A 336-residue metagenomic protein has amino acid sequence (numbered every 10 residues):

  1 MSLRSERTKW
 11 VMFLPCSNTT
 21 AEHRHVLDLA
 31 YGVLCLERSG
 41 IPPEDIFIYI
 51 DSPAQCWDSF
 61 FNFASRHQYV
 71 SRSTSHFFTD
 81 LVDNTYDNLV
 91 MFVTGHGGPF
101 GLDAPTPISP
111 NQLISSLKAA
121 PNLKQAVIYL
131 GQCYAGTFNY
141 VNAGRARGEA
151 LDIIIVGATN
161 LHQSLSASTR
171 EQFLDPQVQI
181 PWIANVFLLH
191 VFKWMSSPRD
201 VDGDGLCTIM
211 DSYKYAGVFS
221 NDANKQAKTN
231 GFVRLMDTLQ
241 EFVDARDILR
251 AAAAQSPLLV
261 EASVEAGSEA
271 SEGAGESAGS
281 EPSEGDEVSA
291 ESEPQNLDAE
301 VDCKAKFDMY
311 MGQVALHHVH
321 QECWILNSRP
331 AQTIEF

Functional and structural regions predicted by a protein language model:
M1-D87, R250-G267, S289-F336: Boundary/activation segment at the start of structured domains
W10-P15, I46-I50, L89-V93, A126-L130 (+1 more regions): Structural recognition of the beta-strand scaffold that forms the well-ordered cores of secreted hydrolase catalytic
P15-H23, N62-S65, T79, G98-A104 (+2 more regions): Second-shell loop/turn segments in exported
S17-A21, S52-C56, G95-G101, Q132-T137 (+2 more regions): Solvent-exposed loop/turn segments at secondary-structure junctions within structured extracellular/periplasmic domains
H25, F61-F63, V201-I209, V233-R234 (+2 more regions): Acidic, glycine-anchored loop motifs typical of Ca2+
L27-Y31, C35, I41, S73-H76 (+6 more regions): Extracytoplasmic/secreted proteins, especially bacterial periplasmic and envelope-associated proteins
V82-N88, F92-P121: A short, glycine/acidic-enriched catalytic loop
V127-L130, A135-L235: Active-site-proximal C-terminal subdomain of hydrolase catalytic domains
